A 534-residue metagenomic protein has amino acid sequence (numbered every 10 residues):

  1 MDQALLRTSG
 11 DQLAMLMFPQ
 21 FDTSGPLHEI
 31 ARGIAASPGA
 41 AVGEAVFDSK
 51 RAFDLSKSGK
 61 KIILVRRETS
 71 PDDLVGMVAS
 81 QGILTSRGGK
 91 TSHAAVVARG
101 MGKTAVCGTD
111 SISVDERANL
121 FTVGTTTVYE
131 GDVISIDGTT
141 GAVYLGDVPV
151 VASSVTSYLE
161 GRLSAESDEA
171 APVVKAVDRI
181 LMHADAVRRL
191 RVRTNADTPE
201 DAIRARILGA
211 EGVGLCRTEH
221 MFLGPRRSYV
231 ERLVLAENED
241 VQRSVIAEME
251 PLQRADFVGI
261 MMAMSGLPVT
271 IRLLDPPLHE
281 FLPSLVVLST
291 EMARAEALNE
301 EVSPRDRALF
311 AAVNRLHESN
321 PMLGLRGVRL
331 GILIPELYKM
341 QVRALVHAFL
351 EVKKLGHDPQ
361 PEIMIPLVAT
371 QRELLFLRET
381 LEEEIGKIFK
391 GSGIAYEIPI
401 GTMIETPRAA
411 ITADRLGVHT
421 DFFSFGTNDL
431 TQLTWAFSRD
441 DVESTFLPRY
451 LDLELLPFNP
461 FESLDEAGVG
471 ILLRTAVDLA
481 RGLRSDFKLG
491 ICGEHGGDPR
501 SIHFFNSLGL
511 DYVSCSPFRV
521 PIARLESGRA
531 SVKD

Functional and structural regions predicted by a protein language model:
M1-G25, V106-A118, T122-E130, E248-M249 (+5 more regions): Short, charged N-terminal helix-start/capping segments
M1-R51, D429: Cysteine-dependent phosphatase catalytic core of the protein tyrosine phosphatase
D2, R7-D11, M15-Q20, T91 (+4 more regions): C-terminal amphipathic alpha-helical interaction region
A4-L5, A95-A98, G528: Short hydrophobic alpha-helical segments that form membrane-spanning helices or hydrophobic packing faces of helical
D11, A45-R51, S56-K61, R67-E211 (+3 more regions): Acidic, glycine-rich flexible loop/linker segments
E29, A35, G39, V78 (+6 more regions): Short glycine- and Lys/Arg-enriched binding-loop motifs that mark or flank ligand-binding interfaces
P38-V42, V46-R51, S58, I63 (+3 more regions): Flexible, glycine/threonine-enriched loop-and-boundary segments that flank and lead into catalytic domains of large
V155-S157, R162-D534: Conserved alpha/beta-domain cores
